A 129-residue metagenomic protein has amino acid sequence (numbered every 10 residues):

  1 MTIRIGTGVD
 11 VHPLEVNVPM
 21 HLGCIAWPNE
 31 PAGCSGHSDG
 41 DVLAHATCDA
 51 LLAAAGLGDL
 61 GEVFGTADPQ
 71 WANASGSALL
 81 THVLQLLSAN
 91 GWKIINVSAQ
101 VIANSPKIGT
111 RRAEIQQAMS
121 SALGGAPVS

Functional and structural regions predicted by a protein language model:
T2-L123: RNase III-family endoribonuclease catalytic core
A126-S129: Short, intrinsically disordered, charge-balanced linker/junction segments flanking boundaries in proteins
